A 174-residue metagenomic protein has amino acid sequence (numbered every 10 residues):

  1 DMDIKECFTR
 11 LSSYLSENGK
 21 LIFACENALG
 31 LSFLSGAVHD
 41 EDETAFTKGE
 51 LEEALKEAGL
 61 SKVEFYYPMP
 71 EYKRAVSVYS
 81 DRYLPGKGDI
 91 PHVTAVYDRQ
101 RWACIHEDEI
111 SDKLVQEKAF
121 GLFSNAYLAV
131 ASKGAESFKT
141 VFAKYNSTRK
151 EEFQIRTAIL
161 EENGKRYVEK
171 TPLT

Functional and structural regions predicted by a protein language model:
M2-K20: A short glycine-rich, Lys/Arg-flanked "PGG" loop and its adjoining helix->strand segment in the class I
D3, E43-T47, F123: Soluble or luminal CAZymes and related metallo-dependent hydrolases
L11, L51-L55, A131: Structural element of the ATP-grasp superfamily
K20-E43: Conserved class I S-adenosyl-L-methionine
F23-E26, E64-M69, T171: Glycine-rich, histidine-containing beta strand-loop boundary motifs that form or position
D42-Y67: Short alpha-helix
M69-R149: A C-terminal cap/extension of S-adenosyl-L-methionine-dependent methyltransferases that defines the acceptor-substrate
E152-T174: ATP-binding glycine-rich loop module of kinase domains
